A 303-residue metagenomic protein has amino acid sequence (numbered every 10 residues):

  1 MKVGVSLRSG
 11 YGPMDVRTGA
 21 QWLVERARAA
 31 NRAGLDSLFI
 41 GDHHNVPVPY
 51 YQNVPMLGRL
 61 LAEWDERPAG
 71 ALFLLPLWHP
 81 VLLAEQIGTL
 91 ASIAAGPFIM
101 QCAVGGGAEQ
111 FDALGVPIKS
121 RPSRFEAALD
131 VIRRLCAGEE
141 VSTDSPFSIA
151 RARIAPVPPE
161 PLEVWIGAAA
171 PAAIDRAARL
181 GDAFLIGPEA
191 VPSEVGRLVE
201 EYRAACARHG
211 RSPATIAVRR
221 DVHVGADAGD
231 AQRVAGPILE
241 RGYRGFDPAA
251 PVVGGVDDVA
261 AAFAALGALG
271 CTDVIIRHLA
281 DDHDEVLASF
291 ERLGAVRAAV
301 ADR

Functional and structural regions predicted by a protein language model:
M1-D15, G107-Q110, T143-P161, V224-A250: N-terminal small/glycine-rich loop or linker at the start of catalytic domains across soluble metabolic enzymes
M1-W64, L162, E291: N-terminal beta1-alpha1-beta2 module of alpha/beta enzyme domains
V3-L7, L38-I40, P68-L72, F98-C102 (+4 more regions): Hydrophobic faces of well-ordered beta-strands that scaffold small-molecule active sites in alpha/beta enzyme cores
S6-Q21, F73-V81, P158-A169, G245-D257: Active-site mouth loops of central-metabolism enzymes
V16-A30, L83-I87, I166-R176, G254-A265: Short, acidic/polar
A30, G34, L60, L90 (+7 more regions): Conserved, mostly hydrophobic/aromatic
Y51-A71, R124-V131, L135, F290-R303: Alpha-helix-loop-beta-strand connector modules within alpha/beta enzyme cores
H79-L180, S193-A205, H209, P213-A214: Internal, glycine-rich beta/alpha segment that forms the wall or movable "lid" of small-molecule/cofactor binding
